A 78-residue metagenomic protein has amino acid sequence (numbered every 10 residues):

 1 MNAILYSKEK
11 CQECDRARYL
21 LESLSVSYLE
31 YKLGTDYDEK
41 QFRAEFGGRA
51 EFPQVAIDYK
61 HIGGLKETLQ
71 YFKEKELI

Functional and structural regions predicted by a protein language model:
M1-S27: Local sequence-structure signature of Cys/Sec-based thiol-disulfide redox active-site neighborhoods
Q12, Y37, G63: Short alpha-helical
D15, Y19, K40, Q70: Alpha-helical elements of the RecA-like P-loop NTPase motor core of helicases
Y28-E30, H61: Conserved beta-strand scaffold positions in the cores of enzyme catalytic domains, especially in NTP/NDP-utilizing
K32-R49: Thioredoxin-like thiol-disulfide oxidoreductase module
F46-A56, L65-K66: Structural micro-motif
I57-I78: Non-catalytic, surface beta->alpha helical segment in thiol-disulfide oxidoreductase systems
